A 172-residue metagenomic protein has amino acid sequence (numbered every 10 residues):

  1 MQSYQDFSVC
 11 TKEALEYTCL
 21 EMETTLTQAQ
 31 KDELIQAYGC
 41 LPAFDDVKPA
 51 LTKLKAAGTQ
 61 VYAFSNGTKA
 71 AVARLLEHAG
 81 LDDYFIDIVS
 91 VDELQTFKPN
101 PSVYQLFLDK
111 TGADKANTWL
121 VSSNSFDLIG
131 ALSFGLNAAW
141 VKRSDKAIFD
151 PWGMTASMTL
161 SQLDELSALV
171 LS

Functional and structural regions predicted by a protein language model:
M1-D32: A metal-dependent, Asp-based hydrolase signature
Q2-D6, D45, K98, M154: Residues at secondary-structure transition points
E13-Y17, E33, P49, L106 (+1 more regions): Alpha-helical elements of Rossmann-like donor-binding domains used by nucleotide-donor carbohydrate transfer enzymes
T24, G58-T59, L136: A generic structural motif
T24-T25, C40, F97: Helix-turn-helix-type domain boundary/helix-start signal
A29-P42, V47-H78, V89-V91: Substrate-recognition element of Asp-dependent hydrolases with the DxDx(T/V) motif
T52-K55, T68-S172: Asp-based, Mg2+/Mn2+-dependent phosphohydrolase catalytic module
